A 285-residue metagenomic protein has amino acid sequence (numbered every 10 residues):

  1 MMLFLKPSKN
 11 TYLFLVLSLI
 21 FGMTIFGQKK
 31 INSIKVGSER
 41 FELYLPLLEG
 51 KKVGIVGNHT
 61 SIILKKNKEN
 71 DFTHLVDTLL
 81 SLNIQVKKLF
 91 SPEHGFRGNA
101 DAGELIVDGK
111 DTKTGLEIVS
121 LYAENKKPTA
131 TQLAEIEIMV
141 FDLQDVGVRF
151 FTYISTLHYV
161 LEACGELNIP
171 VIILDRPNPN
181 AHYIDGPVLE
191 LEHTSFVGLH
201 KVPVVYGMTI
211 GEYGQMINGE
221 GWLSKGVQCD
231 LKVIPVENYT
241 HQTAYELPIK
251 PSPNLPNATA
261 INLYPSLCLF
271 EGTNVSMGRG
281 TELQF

Functional and structural regions predicted by a protein language model:
M1-I31: Bacterial Sec-dependent N-terminal signal peptides
N32-I84: N-terminal phosphate-binding or glycine-rich loops at protein starts, especially the Walker A/P-loop of NTPases
Q85-G95, L174: Short internal beta-strands
R97-A102, I172-T194: Glycine-rich, charge-decorated loop segments at or immediately adjacent to ligand/cofactor-binding or catalytic sites
V107-I136, V148: Glycine-rich oxoanion-binding loops at beta->alpha junctions
D145-L157: Glycine/threonine-rich flexible loop motifs
T194-L267: Conserved anion/nucleotide-ligand pocket segment
I261-F285: Internal helical hairpin/lid segments
